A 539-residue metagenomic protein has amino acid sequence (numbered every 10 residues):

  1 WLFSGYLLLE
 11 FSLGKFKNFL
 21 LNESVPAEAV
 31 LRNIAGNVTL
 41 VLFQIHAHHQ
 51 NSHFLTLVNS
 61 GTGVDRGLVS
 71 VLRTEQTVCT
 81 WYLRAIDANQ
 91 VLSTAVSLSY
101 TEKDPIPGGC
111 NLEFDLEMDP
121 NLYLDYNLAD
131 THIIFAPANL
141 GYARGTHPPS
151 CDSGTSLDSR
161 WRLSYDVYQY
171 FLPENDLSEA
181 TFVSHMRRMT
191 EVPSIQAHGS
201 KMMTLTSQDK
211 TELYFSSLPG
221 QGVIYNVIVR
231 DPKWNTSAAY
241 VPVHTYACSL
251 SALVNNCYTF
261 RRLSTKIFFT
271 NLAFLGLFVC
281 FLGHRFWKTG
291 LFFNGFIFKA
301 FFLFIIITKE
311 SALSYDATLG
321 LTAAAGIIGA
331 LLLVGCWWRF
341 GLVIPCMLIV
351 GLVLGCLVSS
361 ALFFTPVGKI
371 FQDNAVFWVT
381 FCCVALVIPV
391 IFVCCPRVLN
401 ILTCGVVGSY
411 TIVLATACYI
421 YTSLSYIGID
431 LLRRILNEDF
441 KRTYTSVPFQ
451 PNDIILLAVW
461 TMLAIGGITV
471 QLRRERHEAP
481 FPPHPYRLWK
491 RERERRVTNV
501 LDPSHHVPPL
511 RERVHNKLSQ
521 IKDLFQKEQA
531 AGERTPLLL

Functional and structural regions predicted by a protein language model:
W1-C257: Soluble extramembrane domains flanking the early transmembrane region of eukaryotic membrane proteins
W1-F3, C395-L539: C-terminal transmembrane helix-loop-helix hairpin of multi-pass membrane proteins
M202-Q208, L213-F215, Y246-T265, L272-C280 (+1 more regions): Juxtamembrane membrane-interface segments at transmembrane-helix boundaries in membrane proteins
F260-W337: Core alpha-helical transmembrane segments of integral membrane proteins
A273-C280, G329-L332, A385-P389, V459-Q471: Hydrophobic core segments of alpha-helical transmembrane domains in multi-pass membrane transport and ion-translocation
G290-I297, A317-T322, V343-V353, N374-W378 (+1 more regions): Cytoplasmic-side transmembrane-helix entry/capping segments in multi-pass membrane proteins
F298-S311, I328-W337, V353-V367, A385-I391 (+1 more regions): Hydrophobic alpha-helical transmembrane segments and adjacent interfacial helices in integral membrane proteins
K309-G320, I344-P345, F364-A375, V398-L402 (+1 more regions): A cytosolic-side transmembrane-helix exit/cap motif
